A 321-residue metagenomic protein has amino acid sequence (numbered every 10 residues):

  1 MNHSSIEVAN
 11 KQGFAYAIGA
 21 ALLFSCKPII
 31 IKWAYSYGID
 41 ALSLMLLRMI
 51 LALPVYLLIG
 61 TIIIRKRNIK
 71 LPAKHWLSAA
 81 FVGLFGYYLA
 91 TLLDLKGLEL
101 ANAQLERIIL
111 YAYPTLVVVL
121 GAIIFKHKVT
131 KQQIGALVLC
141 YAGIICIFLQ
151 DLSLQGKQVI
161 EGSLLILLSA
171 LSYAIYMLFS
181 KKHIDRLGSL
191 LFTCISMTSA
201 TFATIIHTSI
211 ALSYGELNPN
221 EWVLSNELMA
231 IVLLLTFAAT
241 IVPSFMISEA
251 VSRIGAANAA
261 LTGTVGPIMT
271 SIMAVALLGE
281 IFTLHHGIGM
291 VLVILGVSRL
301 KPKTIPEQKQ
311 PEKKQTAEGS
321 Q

Functional and structural regions predicted by a protein language model:
M1-L47, Q155-K182, F202, I206 (+1 more regions): Glycine-/small-residue-enriched transmembrane alpha-helix faces in small-molecule transporters and effluxers
K11-A15, L42-I62, F81, Q132 (+4 more regions): Hydrophobic alpha-helical transmembrane segments of multi-pass integral membrane proteins, especially transporters
A21, L47, L105-A112, M177-F202 (+1 more regions): Helix-helix packing/entry segments at the starts of transmembrane helices
L23, P28, L57-L110, C146 (+1 more regions): Specific transmembrane alpha-helical segments of multi-pass solute transporters/efflux pumps, especially DMT/EamA
S25, G83-Y88, L92, T115-V119 (+5 more regions): Hydrophobic/small/kink-forming positions within alpha-helical transmembrane segments of polytopic membrane proteins
I29-Y37, L98-E99, F148-V159, A211-E227 (+1 more regions): Membrane-interface helix termini and inter-helical loops of multi-pass transporters
S43-P54, T91-K128, Q133-I134, S169 (+1 more regions): Specific alpha-helical transmembrane segments that line the substrate/conduction pathway and gating interfaces
Y56, L120, V129-D151, T264 (+2 more regions): Hydrophobic transmembrane alpha-helices of multi-pass small-molecule transport proteins
